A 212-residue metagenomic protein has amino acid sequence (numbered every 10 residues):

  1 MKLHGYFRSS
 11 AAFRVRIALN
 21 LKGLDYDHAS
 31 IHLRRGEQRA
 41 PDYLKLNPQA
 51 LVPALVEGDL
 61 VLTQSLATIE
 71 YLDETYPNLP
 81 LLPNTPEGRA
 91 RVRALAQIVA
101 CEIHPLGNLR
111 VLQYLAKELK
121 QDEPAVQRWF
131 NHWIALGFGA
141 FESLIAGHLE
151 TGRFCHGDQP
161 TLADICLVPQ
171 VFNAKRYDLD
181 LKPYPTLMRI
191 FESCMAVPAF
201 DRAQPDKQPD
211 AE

Functional and structural regions predicted by a protein language model:
M1-A125, A146: GST-like domain detector, emphasizing the conserved glutathione-binding G-site in the N-terminal thioredoxin-like
F13, G36, F191, A211-E212: Generic structural signal for helix capping and beta-alpha/helix-loop junctions
L33-R34, M188, Q208: Conserved beta-strand edge residues that scaffold enzyme active sites
C101-A196: GST-like fold's C-terminal all-alpha helical module
N108-L109, Q204-K207: Short coil/turn segments at secondary-structure boundaries
A116, Q208-E212: Carbohydrate-binding/catalytic loop surfaces
